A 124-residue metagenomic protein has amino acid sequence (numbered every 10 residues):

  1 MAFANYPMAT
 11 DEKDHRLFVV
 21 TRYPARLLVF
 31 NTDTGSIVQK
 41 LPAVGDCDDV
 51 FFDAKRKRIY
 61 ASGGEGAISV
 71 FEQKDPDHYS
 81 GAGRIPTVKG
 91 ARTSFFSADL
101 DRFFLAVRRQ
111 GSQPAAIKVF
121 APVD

Functional and structural regions predicted by a protein language model:
M1-D124: Predominantly soluble domains enriched in secretory-pathway, periplasmic, or organellar proteins
